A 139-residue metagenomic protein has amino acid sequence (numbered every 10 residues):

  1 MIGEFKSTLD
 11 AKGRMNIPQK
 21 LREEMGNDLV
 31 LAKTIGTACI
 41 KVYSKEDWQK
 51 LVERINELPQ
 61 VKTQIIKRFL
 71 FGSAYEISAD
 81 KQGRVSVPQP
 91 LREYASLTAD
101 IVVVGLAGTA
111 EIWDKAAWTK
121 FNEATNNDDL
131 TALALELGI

Functional and structural regions predicted by a protein language model:
M1-S7, A11, K20-I77, K81 (+1 more regions): Flexible "stalk/tail and boundary" regions
